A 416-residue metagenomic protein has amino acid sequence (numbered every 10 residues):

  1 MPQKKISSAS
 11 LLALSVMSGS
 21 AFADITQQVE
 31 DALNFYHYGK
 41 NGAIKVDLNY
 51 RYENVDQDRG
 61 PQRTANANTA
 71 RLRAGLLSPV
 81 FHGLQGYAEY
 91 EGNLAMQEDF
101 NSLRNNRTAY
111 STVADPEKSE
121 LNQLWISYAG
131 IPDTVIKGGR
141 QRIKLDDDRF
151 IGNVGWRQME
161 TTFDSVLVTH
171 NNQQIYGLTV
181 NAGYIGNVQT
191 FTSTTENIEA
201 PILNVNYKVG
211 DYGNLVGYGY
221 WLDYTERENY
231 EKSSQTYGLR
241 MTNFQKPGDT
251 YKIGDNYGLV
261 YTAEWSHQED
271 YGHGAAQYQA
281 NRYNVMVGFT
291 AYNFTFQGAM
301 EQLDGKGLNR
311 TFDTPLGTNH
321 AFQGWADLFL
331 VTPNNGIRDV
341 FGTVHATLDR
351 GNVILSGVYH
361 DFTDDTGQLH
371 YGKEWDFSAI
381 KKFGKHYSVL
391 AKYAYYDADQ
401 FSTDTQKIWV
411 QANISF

Functional and structural regions predicted by a protein language model:
M1-S8: Bacterial N-terminal signal peptides that target proteins for export
P2, G19-G139, V166-Q173, L239-K246 (+6 more regions): Beta-barrel outer-membrane channel/assembly domains of diderm bacteria
S10-M17: Bacterial N-terminal signal peptides
R51-Q57, A95-Q97, I143-V154, I185-T192 (+6 more regions): Sequence/structural signature of outer-membrane beta-barrel proteins
D99-L121, I131-Y230, Q235, L239 (+1 more regions): Surface-exposed coil loops of outer-membrane beta-barrel proteins
T195-E196, E231-S233, A276-Q279, L369-Y371 (+1 more regions): Short glycine/proline-enriched turns and hinge-like loops at secondary-structure junctions
G210-Y212, Y224-G307: Long, internal scaffold/assembly segments composed of regular secondary structure
T295-W375: C-terminal structural cap/anchor segments
